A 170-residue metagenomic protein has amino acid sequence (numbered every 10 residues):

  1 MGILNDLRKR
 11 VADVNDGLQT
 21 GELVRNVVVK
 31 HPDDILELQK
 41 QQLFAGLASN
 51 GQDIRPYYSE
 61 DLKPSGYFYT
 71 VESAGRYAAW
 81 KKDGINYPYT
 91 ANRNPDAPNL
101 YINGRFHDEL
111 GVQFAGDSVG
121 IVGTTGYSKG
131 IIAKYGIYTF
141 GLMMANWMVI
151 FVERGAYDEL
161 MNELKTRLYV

Functional and structural regions predicted by a protein language model:
M1-V170: Short, Lys/Arg-rich flexible segments
